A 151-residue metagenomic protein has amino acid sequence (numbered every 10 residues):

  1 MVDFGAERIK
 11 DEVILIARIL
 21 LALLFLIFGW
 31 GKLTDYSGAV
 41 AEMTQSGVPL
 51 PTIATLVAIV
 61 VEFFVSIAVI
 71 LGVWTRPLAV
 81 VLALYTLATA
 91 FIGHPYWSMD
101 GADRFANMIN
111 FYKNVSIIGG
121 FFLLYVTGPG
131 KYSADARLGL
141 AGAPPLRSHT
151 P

Functional and structural regions predicted by a protein language model:
M1-T34, T52-V60, F64-I67, L71-P151: Extended, low-polarity transmembrane helix blocks
Y36-P49: Short juxtamembrane and helix-loop transition motifs at transmembrane-helix boundaries in membrane proteins
